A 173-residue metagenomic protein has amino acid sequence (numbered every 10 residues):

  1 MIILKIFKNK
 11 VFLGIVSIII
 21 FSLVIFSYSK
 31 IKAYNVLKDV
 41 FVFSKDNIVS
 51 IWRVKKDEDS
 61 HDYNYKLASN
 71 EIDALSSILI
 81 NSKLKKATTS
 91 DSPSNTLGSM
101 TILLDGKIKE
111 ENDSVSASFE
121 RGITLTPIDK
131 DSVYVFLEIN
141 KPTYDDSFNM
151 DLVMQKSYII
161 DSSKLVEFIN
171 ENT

Functional and structural regions predicted by a protein language model:
M1-N9: Short, Lys/Arg-rich N-terminal segment immediately upstream of the first membrane anchor
K8-V16, F21-T173: Function-determining sites in protein domains
